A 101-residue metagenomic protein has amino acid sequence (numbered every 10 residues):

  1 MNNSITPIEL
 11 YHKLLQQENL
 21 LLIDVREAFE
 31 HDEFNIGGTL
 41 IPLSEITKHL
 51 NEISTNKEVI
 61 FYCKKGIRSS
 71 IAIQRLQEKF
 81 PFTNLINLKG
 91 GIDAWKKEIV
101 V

Functional and structural regions predicted by a protein language model:
M1-L21, V25-E58, I67-V101: Rhodanese-like catalytic fold shared by cysteine-dependent sulfurtransferases and DSP/PTP-type phosphatases
Y62-C63: Short, surface-exposed ligand- or partner-binding patches at beta-edge/loop junctions that are enriched in aromatics
